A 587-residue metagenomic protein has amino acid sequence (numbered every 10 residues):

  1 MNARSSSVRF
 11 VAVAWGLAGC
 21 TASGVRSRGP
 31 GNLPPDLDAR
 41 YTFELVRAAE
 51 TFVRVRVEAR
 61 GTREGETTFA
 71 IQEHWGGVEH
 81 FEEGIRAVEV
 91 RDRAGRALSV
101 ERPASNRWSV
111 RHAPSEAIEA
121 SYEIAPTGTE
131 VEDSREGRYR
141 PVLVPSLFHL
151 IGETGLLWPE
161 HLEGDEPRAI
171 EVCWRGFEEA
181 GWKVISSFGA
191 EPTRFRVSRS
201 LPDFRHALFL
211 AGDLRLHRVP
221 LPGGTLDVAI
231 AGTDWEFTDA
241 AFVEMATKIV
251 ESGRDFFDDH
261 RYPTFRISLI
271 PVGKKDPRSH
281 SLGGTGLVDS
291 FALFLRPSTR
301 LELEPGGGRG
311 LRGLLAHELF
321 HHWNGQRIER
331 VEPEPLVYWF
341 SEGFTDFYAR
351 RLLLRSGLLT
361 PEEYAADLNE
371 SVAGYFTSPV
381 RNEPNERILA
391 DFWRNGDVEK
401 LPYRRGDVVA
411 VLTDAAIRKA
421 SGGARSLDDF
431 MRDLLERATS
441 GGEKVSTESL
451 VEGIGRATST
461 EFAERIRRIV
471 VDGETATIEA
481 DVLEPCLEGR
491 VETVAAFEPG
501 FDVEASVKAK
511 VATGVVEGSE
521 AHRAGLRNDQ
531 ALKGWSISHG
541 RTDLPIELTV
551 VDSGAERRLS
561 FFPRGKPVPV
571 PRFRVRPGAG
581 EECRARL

Functional and structural regions predicted by a protein language model:
R28, F52, R56, G84 (+1 more regions): Beta/coil-rich, acidic/histidine-enriched accessory regions frequently appended to metallopeptidases
R28, I124-G164: Glycine/proline-rich low-complexity spacer/linker segments in large multi-domain proteins
R28-H74, T154: Early extracytoplasmic/domain-onset interaction patches
L45-V46, G76-Y139: A surface-exposed beta-strand-loop module
V57, R215-V337: Juxtacatalytic substrate-recognition/specificity segment
F81-V90, A125, G155, H161-E163 (+4 more regions): Zn2+-dependent metallopeptidase catalytic core
E332-D407, A420, E436-G441: Acidic/His/Gly-enriched intrinsically disordered linker/tail segments that often contain short helix/coil "MoRF-like"
